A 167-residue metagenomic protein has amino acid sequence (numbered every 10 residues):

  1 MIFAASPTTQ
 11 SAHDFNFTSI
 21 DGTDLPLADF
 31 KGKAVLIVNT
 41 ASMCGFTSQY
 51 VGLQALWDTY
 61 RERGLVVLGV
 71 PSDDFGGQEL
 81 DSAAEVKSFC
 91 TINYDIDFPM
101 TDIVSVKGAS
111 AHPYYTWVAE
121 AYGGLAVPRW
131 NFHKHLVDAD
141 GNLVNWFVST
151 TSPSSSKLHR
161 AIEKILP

Functional and structural regions predicted by a protein language model:
I2-A28, S48: N-terminal "domain-start" segment that seeds a small globular fold
N16, A84-N131: Short, internal strand/loop/helix patches that form the active-site neighborhood or redox-interaction surface
K33-A34, M43, S48-P71, T91-Y94: Conserved helix-turn-beta segment immediately C-terminal to the redox Cys motif in thioredoxin-like folds
S42-C44, D73-G77, S105-G108, L143 (+1 more regions): Solvent-exposed loop/turn segments at secondary-structure junctions within structured extracellular/periplasmic domains
G64-D81, D97-G108: Thiol-based oxidoreductase modules, predominantly thioredoxin-like and allied folds used for disulfide exchange
P113-P167: Thiol-/selenol-based redox modules, centered on thioredoxin-like and closely related oxidoreductase domains
